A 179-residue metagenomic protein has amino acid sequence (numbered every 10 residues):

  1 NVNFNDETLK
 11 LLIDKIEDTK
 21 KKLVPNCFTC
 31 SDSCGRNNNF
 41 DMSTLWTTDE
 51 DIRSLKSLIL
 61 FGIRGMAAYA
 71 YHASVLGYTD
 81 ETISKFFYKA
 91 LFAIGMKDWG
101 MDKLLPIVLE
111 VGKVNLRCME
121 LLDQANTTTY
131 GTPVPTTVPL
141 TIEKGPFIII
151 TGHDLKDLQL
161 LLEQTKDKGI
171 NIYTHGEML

Functional and structural regions predicted by a protein language model:
N1-L179: Metallocofactor- and cofactor-centric catalytic cores in central/energy metabolism, strongly enriched
